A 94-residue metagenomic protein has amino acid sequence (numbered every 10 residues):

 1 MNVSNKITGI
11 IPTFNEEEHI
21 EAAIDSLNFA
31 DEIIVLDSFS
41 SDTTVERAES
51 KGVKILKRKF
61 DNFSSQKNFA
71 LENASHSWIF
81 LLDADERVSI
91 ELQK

Functional and structural regions predicted by a protein language model:
K6-T8: Cell-envelope/extracellular polymer assembly enzymes that use nucleotide-activated donors
I11-F29: Short, well-formed alpha-helical segments that are part of the catalytic scaffolds of diverse glycosyltransferases
E21, D42-K51, E91-L92: Acidic helix N-cap motif at the loop->helix transition within catalytic regions of sugar-transfer enzymes
S26, D37-R47, D83: A conserved acidic beta->alpha catalytic loop
T43, S64, L82-K94: Acidic donor-binding/catalytic loop of UDP-sugar-dependent glycosyltransferases, especially processive GT2
V45-S65, F69-N73: Conserved donor nucleotide-binding strand/loop of the catalytic core
I79: Short aromatic/hydrophobic "clamp" motif used to bind/position activated sugar donors
